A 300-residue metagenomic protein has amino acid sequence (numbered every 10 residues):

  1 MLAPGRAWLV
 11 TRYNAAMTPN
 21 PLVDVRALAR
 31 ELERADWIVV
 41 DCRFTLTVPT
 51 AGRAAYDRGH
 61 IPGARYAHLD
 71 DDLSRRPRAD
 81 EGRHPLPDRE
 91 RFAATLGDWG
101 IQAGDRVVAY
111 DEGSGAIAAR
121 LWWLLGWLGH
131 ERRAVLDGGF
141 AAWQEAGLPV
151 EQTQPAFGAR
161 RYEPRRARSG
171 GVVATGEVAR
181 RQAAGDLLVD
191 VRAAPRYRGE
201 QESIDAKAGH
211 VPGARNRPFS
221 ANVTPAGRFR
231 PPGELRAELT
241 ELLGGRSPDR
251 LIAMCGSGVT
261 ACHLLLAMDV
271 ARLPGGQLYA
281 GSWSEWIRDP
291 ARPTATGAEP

Functional and structural regions predicted by a protein language model:
P4-G5, R181: Residue-level detector of alpha-helix boundary/anchor positions
V10-P300: Cytosolic catalytic domains that perform sulfur/thiol-centered chemistry
